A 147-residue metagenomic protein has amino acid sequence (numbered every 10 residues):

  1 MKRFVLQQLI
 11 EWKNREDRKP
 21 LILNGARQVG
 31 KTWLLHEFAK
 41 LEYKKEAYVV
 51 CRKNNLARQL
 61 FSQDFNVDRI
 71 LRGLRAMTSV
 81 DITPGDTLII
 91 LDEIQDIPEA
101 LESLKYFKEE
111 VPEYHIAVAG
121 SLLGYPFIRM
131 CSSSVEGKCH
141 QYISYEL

Functional and structural regions predicted by a protein language model:
M1-L147: Phosphate-binding site recognition
